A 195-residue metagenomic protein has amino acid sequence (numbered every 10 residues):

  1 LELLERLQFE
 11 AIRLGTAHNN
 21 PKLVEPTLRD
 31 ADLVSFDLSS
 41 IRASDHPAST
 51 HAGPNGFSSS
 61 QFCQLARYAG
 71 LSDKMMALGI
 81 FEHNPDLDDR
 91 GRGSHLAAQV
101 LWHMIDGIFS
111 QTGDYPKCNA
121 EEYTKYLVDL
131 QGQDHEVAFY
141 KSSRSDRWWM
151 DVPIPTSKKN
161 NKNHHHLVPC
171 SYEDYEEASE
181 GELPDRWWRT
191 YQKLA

Functional and structural regions predicted by a protein language model:
L1-I80, N84-A195: Conserved alpha-helical scaffold segments that buttress catalytic/binding sites
